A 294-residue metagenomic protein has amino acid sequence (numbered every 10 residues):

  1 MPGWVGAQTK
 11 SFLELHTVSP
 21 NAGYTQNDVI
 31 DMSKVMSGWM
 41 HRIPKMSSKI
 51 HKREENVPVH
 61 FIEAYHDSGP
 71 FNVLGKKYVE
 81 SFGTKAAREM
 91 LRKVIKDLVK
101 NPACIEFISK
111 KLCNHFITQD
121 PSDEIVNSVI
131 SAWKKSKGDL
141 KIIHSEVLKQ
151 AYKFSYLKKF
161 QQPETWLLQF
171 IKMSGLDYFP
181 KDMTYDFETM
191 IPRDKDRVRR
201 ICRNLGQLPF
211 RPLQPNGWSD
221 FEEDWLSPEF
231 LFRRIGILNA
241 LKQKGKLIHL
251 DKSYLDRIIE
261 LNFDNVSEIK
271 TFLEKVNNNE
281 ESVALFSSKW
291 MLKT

Functional and structural regions predicted by a protein language model:
M1-D182: Active-site substrate-binding loop specific to GH73 endo-beta-N-acetylglucosaminidase modules in bacterial autolysins
N101, I105-S136, H144-T294: Flexible, low-complexity segments enriched for small/polar residues
